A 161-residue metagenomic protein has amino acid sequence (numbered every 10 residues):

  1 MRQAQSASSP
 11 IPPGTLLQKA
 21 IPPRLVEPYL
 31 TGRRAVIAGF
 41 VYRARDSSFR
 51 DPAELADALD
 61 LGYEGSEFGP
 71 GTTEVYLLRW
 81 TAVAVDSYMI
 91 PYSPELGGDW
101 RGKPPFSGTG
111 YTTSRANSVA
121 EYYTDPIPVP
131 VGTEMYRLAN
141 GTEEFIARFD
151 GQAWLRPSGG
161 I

Functional and structural regions predicted by a protein language model:
M1-R43, S47-F49, A53, L77: ADP-ribose/NAD+-binding catalytic cleft of ART/PARP-like enzymes
P10-P13, P22, R33-A35, G69 (+4 more regions): Short linear sequence motifs
Y29-L30, A58-L59, T133-M135: Generic hydrophobic, helix-prone segments enriched in Leu/Val/Ile
R33-G39, R43-P104: ADP-ribosyltransferase catalytic core
A84-I161: Active-site or metal-binding loop neighborhoods of secreted/extracellular toxin and effector enzymes
